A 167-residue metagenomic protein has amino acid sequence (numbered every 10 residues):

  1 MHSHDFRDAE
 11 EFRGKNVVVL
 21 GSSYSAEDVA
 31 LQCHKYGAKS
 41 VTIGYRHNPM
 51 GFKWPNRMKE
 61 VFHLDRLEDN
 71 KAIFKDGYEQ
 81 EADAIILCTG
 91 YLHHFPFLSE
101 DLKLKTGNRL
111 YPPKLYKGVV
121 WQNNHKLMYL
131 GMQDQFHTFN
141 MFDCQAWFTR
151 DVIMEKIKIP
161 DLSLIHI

Functional and structural regions predicted by a protein language model:
M1-L162: Flavin (primarily FAD) cofactor-binding/catalytic cores of flavoenzymes
H166-I167: Conserved small/polar residues in nucleotide/adenosyl-binding loops
